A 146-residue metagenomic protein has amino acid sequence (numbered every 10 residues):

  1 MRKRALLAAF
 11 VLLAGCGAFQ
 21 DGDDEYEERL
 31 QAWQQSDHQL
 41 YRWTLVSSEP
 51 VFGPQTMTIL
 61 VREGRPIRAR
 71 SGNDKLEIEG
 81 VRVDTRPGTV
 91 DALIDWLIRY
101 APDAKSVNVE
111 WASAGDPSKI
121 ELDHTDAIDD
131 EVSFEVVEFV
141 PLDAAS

Functional and structural regions predicted by a protein language model:
M1-L6: Bacterial N-terminal signal peptides that target proteins for export
L13-G15: C-terminal motif of bacterial Sec signal peptides marking the signal peptidase cleavage site
G17-Q20: Bacterial signal peptide processing site
D23-H38: Extended, compositionally biased repeat/scaffold regions that form elongated interaction surfaces
S36-S48: A short, Trp-centered hydrophobic/proline-enriched beta-strand micro-motif
L45-R70: Short, surface-exposed binding/anchoring microloops in extracellular/periplasmic proteins
V61-S106: Mature extracytoplasmic domains of secretory-pathway proteins
Y100-S146: Non-transmembrane domains of secretory- and envelope-associated proteins
